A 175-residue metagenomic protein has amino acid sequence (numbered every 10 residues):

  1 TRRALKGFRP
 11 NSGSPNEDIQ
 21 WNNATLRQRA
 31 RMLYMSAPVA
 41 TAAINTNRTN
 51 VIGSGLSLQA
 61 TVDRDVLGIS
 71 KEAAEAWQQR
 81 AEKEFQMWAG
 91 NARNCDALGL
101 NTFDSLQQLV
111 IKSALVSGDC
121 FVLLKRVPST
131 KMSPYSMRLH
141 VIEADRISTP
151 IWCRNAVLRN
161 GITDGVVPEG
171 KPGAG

Functional and structural regions predicted by a protein language model:
T1-K71: N-terminal-proximal low-complexity accessory segments that begin disordered and transition into the first
T46-G175: Structured, mid-chain assembly/scaffold modules that mediate subunit interfaces within large macromolecular complexes
